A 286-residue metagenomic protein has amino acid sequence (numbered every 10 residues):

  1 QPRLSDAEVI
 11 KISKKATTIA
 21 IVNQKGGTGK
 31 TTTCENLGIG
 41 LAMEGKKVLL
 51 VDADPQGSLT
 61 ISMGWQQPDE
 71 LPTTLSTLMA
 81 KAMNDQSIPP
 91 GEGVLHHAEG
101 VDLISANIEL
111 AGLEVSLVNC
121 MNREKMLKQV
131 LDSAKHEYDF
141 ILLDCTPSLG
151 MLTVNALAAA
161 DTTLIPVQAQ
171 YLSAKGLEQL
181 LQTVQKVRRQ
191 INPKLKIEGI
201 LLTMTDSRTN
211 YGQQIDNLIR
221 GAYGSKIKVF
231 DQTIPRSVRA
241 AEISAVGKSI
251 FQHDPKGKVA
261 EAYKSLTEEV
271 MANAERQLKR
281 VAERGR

Functional and structural regions predicted by a protein language model:
Q1-R286: P-loop NTP-binding core
